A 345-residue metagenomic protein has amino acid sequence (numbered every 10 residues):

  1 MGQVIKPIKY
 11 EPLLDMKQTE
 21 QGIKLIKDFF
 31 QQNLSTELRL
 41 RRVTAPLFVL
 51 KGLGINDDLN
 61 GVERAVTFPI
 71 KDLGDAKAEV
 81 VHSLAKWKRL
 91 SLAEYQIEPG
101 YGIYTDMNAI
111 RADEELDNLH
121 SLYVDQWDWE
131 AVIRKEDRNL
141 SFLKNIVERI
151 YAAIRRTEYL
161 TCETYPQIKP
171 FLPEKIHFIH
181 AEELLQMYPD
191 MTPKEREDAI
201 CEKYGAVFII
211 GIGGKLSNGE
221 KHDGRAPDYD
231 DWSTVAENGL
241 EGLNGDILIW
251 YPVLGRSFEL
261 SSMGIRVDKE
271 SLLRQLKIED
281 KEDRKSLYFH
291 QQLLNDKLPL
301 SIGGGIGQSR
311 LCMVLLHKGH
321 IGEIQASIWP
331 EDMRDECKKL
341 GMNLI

Functional and structural regions predicted by a protein language model:
G2-H120, D128-V132: Class II aminoacyl-tRNA synthetase-like tRNA-binding/catalytic domains
Q21-L25, F29, R138-N145, Y288 (+2 more regions): Generic recognition of stable, solvent-exposed alpha-helical segments in well-folded globular domains
I23-I26, F30, L34, F68 (+8 more regions): Generic structural hydrophobic/aromatic packing signal, biased to beta-strands
L34-R41, I150-T161, G319: A generic secondary-structure signal for well-formed alpha-helical elements
V43, G52-N56, I168-A181, P330: N-terminal pre-domains immediately preceding structured catalytic cores
L90, L116, N139-S141, G219 (+2 more regions): Short acidic, gly/pro-rich beta-turn/loop elements at beta-sheet edges and active-site/ligand-binding grooves
T105-A199: Extended, charged alpha-beta segments that form solvent-exposed binding/catalytic grooves in nucleic-acid-handling
I110, A181-I345: A translation/RNA-centric and nucleic-acid-associated enzymatic feature enriched in Class II aminoacyl-tRNA synthetases
